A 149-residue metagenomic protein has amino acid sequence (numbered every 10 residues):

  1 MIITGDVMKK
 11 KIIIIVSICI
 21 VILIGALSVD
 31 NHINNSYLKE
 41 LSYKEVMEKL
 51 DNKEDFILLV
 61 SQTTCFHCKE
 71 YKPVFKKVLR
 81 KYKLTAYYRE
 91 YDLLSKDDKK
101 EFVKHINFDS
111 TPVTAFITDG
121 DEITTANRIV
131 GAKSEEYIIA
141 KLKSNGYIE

Functional and structural regions predicted by a protein language model:
M1-V7: Short, Lys/Arg-enriched N-terminal segments with co-localized hydrophobic residues within the first ~10-30 amino acids
I14-S28: Hydrophobic membrane-insertion alpha-helices, especially the h-region of bacterial N-terminal signal peptides
G25-L38: Sec-dependent signal peptide cleavage junction
L38-D55, L93: Short extracytoplasmic/periplasmic juxtamembrane "stem" segments immediately C-terminal to an N-terminal membrane anchor
M47-K81: Local sequence-structure signature of Cys/Sec-based thiol-disulfide redox active-site neighborhoods
L84-D98: Thiol-based oxidoreductase modules, predominantly thioredoxin-like and allied folds used for disulfide exchange
V103-I117: Structural micro-motif
F116-E149: Non-catalytic, surface beta->alpha helical segment in thiol-disulfide oxidoreductase systems
